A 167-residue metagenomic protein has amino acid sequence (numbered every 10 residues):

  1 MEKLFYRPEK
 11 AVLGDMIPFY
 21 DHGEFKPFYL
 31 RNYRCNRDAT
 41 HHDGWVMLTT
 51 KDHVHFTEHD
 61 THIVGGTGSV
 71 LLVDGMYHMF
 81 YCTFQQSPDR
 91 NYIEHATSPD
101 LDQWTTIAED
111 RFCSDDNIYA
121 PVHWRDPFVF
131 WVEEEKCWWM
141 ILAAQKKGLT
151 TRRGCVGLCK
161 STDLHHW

Functional and structural regions predicted by a protein language model:
M1-W167: Carbohydrate-active catalytic/glycan-binding domains of CAZyme proteins, especially the secreted or lumenal ectodomains
